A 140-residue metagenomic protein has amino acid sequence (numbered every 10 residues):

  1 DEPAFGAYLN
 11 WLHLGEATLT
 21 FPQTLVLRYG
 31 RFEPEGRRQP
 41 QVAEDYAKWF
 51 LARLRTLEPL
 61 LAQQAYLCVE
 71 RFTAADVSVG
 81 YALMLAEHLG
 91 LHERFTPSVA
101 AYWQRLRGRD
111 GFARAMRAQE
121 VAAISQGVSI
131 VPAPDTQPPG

Functional and structural regions predicted by a protein language model:
D1-E2, E70: Acidic/polar helix N-cap motif
E2-Q63, E87, I124-V128: Conserved C-terminal alpha-helical bundle
A4-A7, R94-S98: Short acidic-hydrophobic sequence patches enriched in Asp/Glu that either
T18, P22-L25, L67-F95, W103-L106: GST superfamily/GST-like fold recognition
P59-R71, G111-A115: Surface-exposed helix-capping loop/turn segments at secondary-structure junctions
F95-E120: A contiguous, mid-protein "functional segment" used to position or interact with cofactors/ions or partner subunits
Q119-G140: Acidic/histidine-enriched, glycine/proline-rich intrinsically disordered or flexible terminal extensions
